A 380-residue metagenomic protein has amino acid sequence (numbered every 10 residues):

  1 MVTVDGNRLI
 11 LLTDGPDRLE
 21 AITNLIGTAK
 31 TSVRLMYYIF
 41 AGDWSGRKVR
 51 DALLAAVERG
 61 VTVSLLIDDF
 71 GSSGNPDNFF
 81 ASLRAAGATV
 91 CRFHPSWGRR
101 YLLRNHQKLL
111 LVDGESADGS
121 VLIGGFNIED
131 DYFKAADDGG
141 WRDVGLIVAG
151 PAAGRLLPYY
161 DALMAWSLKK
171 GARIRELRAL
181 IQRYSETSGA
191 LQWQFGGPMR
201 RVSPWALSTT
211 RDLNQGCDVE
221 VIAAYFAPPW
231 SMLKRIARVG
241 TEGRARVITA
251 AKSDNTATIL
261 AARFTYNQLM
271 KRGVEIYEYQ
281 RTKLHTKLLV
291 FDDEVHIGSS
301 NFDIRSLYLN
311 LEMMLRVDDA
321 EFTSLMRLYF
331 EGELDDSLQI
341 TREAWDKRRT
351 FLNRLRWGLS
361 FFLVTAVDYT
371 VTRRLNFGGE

Functional and structural regions predicted by a protein language model:
M1-E380: Charged, low-complexity intrinsically disordered terminal segments
